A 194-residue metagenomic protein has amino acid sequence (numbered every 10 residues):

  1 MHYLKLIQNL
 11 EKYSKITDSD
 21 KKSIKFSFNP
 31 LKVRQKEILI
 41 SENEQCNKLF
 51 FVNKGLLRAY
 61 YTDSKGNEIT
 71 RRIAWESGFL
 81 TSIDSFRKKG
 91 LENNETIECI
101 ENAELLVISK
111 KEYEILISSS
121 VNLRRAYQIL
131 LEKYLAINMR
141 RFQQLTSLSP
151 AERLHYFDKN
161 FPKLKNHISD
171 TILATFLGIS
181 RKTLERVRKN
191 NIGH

Functional and structural regions predicted by a protein language model:
M1-N29, S85: Cyclic nucleotide-binding regulatory module and flanking cytosolic helices
N29, I38, L56-Y61, F79 (+1 more regions): Short beta-strand segments in beta-sandwich/barrel cores
K36, N47, F51-R58, E76-S77: Glycine- and acidic-residue-biased ligand/ion/polar-headgroup-sensing regions
L39-E44: Short phosphate-coordinating micro-motif centered on Lys-Gly-acidic
D63-R71: Hydrophobic/aromatic-rich structural module bridging two neighboring secondary-structure elements via a short loop
T70-Q128: Cyclic-nucleotide recognition modules
E112, N122-Q128, Y134-N138, T146-S147 (+1 more regions): Alpha-helical bundle regulatory/interaction domains
L148-H194: Phosphate-/nucleic-acid-contacting segments
